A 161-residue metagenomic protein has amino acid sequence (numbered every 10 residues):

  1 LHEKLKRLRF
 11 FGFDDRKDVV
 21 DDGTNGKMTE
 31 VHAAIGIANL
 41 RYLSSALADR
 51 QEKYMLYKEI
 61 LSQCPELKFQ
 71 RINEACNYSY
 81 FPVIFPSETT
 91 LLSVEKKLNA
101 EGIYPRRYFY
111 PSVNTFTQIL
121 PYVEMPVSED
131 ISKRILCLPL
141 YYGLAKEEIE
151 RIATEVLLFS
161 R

Functional and structural regions predicted by a protein language model:
L1-R161: PLP-dependent aminotransferase class I/II
